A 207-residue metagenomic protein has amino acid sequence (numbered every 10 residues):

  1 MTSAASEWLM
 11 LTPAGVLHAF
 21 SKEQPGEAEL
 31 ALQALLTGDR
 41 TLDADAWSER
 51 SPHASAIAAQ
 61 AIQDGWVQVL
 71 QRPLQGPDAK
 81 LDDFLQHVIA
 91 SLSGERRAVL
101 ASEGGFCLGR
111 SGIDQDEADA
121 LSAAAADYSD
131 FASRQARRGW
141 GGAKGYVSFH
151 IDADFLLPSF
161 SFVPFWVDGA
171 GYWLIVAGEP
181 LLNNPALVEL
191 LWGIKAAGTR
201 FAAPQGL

Functional and structural regions predicted by a protein language model:
M1-R97, C107-L207: Non-catalytic interaction/Regulatory regions outside core domains
S102: Short, acidic, Ser/Thr-enriched surface-loop or helix-capping motifs
